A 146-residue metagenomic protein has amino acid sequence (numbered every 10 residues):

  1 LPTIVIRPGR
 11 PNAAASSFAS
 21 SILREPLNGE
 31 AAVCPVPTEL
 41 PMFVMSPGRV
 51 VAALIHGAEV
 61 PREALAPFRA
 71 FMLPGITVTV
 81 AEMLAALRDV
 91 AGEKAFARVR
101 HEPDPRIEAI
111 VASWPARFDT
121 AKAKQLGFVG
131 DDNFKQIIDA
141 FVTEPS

Functional and structural regions predicted by a protein language model:
L1-L40, P47: NAD(P)-dependent short-chain dehydrogenase/reductase
G9-A13, A85, S113: Short aromatic-enriched loop/helix-cap "lid" or pocket-rim segments at secondary-structure transitions that line
A13-S17, M42-G48, G75-V78, F118 (+1 more regions): Residue-level signal for the nucleotide or nucleotide-sugar donor/cofactor binding architecture
S20, A81-A85, R117: Short, surface-exposed alpha-helical segments at coil->helix boundaries
L23, P47-I55, F134-D139: Short, amphipathic alpha-helical "lid/cap" segments that border enzyme active or binding sites
P26, R49-V51, H56-V111: Mid/C-terminal beta-alpha module of Rossmann-like enzyme folds, strongest in SDR-family dehydrogenases/epimerases
A95, G130-D131: Residue-level detector of short coil/turn "hinge" positions at structural boundaries
H101-P103, P115-Q125, D132-S146: Amphipathic terminal alpha-helices
